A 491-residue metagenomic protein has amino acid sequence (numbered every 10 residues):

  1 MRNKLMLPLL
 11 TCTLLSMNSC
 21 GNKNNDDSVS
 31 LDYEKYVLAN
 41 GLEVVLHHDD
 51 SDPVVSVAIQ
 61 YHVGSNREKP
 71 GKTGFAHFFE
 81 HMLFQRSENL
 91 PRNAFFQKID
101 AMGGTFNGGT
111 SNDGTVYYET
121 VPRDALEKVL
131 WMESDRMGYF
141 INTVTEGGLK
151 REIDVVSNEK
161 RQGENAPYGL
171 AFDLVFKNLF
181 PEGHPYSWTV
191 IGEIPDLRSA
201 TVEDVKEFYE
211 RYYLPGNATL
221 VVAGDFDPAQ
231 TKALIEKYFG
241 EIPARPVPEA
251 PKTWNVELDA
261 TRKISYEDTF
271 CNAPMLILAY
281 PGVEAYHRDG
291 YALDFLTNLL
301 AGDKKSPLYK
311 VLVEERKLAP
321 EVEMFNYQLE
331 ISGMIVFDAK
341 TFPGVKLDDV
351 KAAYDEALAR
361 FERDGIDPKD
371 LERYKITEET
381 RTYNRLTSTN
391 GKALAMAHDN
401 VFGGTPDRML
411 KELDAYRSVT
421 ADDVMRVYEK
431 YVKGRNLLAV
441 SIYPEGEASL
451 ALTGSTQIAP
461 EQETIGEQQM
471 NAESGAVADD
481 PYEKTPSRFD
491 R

Functional and structural regions predicted by a protein language model:
M1-L7: Bacterial N-terminal signal peptides that target proteins for export
L9-L14: Hydrophobic helical h-region of N-terminal Sec-dependent signal peptides in bacterial secretory/periplasmic proteins
S16-S19: C-terminal motif of bacterial Sec signal peptides marking the signal peptidase cleavage site
K23-D26, I141, V190, P215 (+3 more regions): An aromatic/glycine/proline-enriched structural segment found at the starts of mature extracellular/organellar domains
D26-E34, D135, K177-A218, A250-N255 (+5 more regions): Histidine-acidic residue clusters that define the catalytic metal-binding segment of zinc metallopeptidase domains
D27-Q60, R491: Mature N-terminal segment immediately following signal peptide/propeptide cleavage in secreted/periplasmic
H47, D52-E68, G74-F78, R92-Y139 (+6 more regions): M16 family metallopeptidases and their MPP-like homologs
T73-S87: Active-site SXXK
